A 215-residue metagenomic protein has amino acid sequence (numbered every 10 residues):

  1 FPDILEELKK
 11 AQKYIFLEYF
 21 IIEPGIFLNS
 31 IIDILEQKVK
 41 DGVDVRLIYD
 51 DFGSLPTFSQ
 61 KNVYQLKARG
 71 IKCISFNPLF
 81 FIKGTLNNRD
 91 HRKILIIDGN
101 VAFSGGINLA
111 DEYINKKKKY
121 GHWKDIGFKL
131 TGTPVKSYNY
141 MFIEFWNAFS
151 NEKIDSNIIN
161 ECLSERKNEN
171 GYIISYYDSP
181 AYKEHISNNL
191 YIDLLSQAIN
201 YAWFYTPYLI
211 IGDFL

Functional and structural regions predicted by a protein language model:
F1-L215: Charged, low-complexity intrinsically disordered terminal segments
